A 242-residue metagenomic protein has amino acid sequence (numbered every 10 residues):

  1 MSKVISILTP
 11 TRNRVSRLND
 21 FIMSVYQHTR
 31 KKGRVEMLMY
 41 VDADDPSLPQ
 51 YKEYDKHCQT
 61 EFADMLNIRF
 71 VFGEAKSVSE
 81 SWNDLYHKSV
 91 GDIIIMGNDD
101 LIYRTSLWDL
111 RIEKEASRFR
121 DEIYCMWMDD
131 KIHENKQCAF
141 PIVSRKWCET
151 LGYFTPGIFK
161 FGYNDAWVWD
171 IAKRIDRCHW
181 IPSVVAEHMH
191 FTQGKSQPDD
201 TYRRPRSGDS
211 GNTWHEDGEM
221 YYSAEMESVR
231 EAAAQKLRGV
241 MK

Functional and structural regions predicted by a protein language model:
V4-S6, E36, W167: Cell-envelope/extracellular polymer assembly enzymes that use nucleotide-activated donors
M23-R34: Short, acidic, metal-binding catalytic loop of nucleotide-sugar glycosyltransferases
G33-P46, V71-G73: Short beta-strand/loop segment that forms part of the nucleotide-sugar
M39-K56, L101-I102: A conserved acidic beta->alpha catalytic loop
N83-I93: Active-site nucleotide-sugar/metal-binding loop of Leloir-type enzymes
G91-I102: Short beta-strand-to-loop acidic/aromatic patch adjacent to the donor-nucleotide binding site
L101-F140, K146: Conserved donor NDP-sugar-binding/catalytic core segment of glycosyltransferases
A166-K242: C-terminal catalytic/acceptor-binding lobe
